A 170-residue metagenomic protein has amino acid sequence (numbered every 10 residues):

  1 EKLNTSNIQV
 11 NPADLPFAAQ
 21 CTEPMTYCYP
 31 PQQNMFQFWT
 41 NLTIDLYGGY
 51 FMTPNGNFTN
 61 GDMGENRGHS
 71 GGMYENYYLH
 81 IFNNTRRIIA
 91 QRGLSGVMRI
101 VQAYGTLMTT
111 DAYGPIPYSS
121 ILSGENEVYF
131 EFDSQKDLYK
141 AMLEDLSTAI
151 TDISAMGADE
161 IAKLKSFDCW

Functional and structural regions predicted by a protein language model:
E1-N83, R87-A90: Membrane-proximal, proline-rich intrinsically disordered regions
Y50-W170: Structured, solvent-exposed acidic/aromatic patches
